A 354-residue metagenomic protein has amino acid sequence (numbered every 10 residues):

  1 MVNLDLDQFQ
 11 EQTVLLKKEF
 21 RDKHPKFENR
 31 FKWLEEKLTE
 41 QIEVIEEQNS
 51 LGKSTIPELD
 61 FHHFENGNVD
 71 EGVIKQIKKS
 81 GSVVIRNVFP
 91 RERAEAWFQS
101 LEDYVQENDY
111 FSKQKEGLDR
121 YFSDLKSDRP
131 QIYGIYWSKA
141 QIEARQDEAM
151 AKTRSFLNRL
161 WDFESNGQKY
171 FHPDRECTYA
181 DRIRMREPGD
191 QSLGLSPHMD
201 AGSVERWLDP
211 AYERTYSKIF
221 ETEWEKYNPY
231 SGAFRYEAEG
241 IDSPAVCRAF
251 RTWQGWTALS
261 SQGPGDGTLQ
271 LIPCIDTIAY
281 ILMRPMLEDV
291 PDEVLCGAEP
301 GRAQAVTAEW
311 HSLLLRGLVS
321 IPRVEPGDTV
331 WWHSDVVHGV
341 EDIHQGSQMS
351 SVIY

Functional and structural regions predicted by a protein language model:
M1-K79: Fe(II)/2-oxoglutarate
N3, G72, I77-S80, F89-W310 (+3 more regions): Non-heme Fe(II) oxygenase catalytic core, chiefly the N-lobe of the double-stranded beta-helix
V83: Short acidic/polar active-site loop segments enriched in Thr and Asp
A258, I272, W332-H333, Y354: Generic beta-strand/beta-sheet core signal
M283, S334, V340, I353: Ligand-binding pocket scaffold of soluble enzyme catalytic domains
V324-H338: Conserved metal-binding segment of the jelly-roll/cupin
G346-Y354: Aromatic sugar-binding interfaces of carbohydrate-active proteins
